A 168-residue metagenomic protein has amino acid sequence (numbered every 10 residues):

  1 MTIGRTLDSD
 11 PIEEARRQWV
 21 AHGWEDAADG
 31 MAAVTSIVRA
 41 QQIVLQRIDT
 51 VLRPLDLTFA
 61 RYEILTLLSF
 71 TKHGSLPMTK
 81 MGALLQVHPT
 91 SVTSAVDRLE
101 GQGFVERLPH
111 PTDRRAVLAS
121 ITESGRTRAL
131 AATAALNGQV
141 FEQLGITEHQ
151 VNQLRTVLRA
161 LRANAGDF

Functional and structural regions predicted by a protein language model:
M1-E25, H149-F168: C-terminal regulatory/oligomerization modules of transcriptional regulators
S9-R17, A28-M31, F70, F104: Short acidic/polar alpha-helix capping motifs at helix-coil junctions
P11, D29-S36, A40-I48, A135 (+2 more regions): C-terminal ligand-sensing/allosteric alpha-helical core of TetR-family HTH transcriptional regulators
Q18, I43, R47-V51, L84 (+6 more regions): Solvent-exposed, charged/polar functional surfaces in cytosolic regulatory/catalytic domains
H22-E25, R47-L57, V140-T147: Short amphipathic alpha-helical boundary/capping segments
A28, T35-V38, Q42-H88: N-terminal helix-turn-helix DNA-binding core of bacterial DNA-binding proteins
D97-N152: Charged, amphipathic alpha-helical coiled-coil/dimerization segments
